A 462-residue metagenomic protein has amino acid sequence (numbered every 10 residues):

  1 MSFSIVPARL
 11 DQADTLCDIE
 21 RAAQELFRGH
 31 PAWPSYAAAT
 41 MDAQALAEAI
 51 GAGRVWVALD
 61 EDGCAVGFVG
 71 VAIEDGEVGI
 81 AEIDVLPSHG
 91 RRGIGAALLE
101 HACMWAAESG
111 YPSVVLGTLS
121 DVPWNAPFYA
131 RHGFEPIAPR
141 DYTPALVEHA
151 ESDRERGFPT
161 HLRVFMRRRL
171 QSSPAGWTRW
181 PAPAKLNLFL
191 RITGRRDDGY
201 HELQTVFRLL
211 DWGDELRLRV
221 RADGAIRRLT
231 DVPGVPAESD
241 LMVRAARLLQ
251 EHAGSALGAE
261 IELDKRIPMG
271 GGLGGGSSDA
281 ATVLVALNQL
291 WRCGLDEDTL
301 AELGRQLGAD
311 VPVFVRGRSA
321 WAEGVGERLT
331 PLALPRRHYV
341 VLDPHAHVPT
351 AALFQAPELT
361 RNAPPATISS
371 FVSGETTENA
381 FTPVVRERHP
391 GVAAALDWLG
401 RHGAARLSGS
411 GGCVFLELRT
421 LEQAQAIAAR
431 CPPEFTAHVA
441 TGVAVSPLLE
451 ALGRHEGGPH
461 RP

Functional and structural regions predicted by a protein language model:
M1-D11, V164, Q171-W177: Conserved N-terminal entry element of GNAT/NAT acetyltransferase domains
L10-A13, C17-P87, L99-H101, W105 (+4 more regions): Acetyl-CoA-dependent GNAT
R91-M104, R131: Conserved acetyl-CoA-binding loop-helix of GNAT-fold acetyltransferases
A106-T118: Conserved GNAT acetyl-CoA-binding A-motif
L116-N125, Y142-L146: Conserved beta-strand-loop-alpha-helix junction that forms the acyl-donor binding cleft
P174-G271, Q289-D298, V325, D343-H345: ATP-binding N-lobe of GHMP and related small-molecule kinases
E262-W291, A404-L418: Glycine/serine-rich anion-binding loops at beta->alpha junctions that coordinate negatively charged ligand groups
V315-A404, R419-P462: Conserved, helical-rich catalytic subdomain that frames metal- and/or nucleotide-binding sites in enzyme alpha/beta
